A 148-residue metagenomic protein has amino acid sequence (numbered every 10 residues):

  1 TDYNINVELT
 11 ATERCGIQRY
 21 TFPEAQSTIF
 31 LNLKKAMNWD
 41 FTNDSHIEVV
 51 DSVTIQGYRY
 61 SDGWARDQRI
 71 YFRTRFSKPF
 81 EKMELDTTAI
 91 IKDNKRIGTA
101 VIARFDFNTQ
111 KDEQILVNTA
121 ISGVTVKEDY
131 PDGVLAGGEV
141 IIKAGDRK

Functional and structural regions predicted by a protein language model:
T1-K148: Beta-sandwich/jelly-roll carbohydrate-recognition scaffolds of carbohydrate-active enzymes
